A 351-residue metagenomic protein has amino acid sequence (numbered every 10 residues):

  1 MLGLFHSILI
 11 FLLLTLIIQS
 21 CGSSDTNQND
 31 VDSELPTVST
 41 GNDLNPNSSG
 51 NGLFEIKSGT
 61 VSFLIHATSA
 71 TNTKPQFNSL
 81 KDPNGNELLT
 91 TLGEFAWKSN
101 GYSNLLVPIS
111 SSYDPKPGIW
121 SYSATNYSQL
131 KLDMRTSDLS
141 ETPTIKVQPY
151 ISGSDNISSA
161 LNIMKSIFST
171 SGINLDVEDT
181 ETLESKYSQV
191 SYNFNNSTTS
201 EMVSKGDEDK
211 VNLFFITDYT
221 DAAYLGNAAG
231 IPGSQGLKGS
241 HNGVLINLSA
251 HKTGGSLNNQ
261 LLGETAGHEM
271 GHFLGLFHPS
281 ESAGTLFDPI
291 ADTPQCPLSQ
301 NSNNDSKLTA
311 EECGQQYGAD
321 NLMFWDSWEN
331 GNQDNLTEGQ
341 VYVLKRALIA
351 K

Functional and structural regions predicted by a protein language model:
M1-Q19: Sec-dependent bacterial lipoprotein signal peptides
L16-P46: Bacterial Sec-dependent N-terminal signal peptides
V31-D43, A70-S103: Surface-exposed beta-strand/loop patches in noncatalytic accessory domains and peripheral targeting/linker segments
I56-L64: Extended extracellular/luminal ectodomain segments enriched in beta-structured repeat modules
P83-V211, F215-D221, K345, I349: Propeptide-to-catalytic entry region of secreted or membrane-anchored zinc metalloproteases
L139-T142, S169, V203-E208, Q235-S240 (+1 more regions): Extracellular/periplasmic catalytic domains that process cell-envelope and extracellular macromolecules
S200-S282: Active-site-proximal segment of zinc-dependent metalloprotease catalytic domains
G255-N335: The catalytic-center signature of Zn2+-dependent metalloproteases
